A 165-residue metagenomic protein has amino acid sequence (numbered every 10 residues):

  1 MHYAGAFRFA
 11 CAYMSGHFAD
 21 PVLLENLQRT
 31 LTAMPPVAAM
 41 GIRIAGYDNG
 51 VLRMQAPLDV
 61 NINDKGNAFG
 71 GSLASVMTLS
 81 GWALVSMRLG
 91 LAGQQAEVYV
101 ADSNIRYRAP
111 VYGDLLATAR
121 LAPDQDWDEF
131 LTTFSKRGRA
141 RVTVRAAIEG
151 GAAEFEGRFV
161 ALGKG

Functional and structural regions predicted by a protein language model:
M1-Q55, Q94: Non-catalytic linker/capping segments at the edges of enzyme domains
H2-G16, V111-Y112, A122-G165: HotDog/MaoC-like acyl-thioester-processing domains
V37-A39, N49, V98-D102, Y112-L116 (+1 more regions): Short connector loops at helix/strand junctions that flank enzyme active sites, especially segments positioning acidic
A38-I42, A101-Y107, D128-F130: Short structured motifs
M54, A101-S103, A117, V142-V144 (+1 more regions): Hydrophobic residues positioned within well-ordered beta-strands of beta-sheet architectures
P57, N61-G81, Q95: Hot-dog-fold acyl-thioester-processing enzymes
G71-S75, L79, D102-R106, L121-P123 (+1 more regions): Hydrophobic alpha-helical segments of small multi-pass membrane proteins
L84-D124: Hydrophobic beta-strand-centered segment that forms part of the acyl-chain substrate-binding groove
